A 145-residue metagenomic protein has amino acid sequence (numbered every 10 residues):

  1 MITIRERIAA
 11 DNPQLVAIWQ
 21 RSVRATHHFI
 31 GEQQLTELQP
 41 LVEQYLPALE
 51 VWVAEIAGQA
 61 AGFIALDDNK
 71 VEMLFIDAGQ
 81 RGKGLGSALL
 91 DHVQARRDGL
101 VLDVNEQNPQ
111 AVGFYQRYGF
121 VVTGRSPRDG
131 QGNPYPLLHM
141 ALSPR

Functional and structural regions predicted by a protein language model:
M1-A10, R145: Conserved N-terminal entry element of GNAT/NAT acetyltransferase domains
N12, V16-E43: Conserved GNAT-fold acetyl-CoA-binding loop/helix
V42-V53, K70: A short helix-loop-beta-strand connector motif used in the catalytic cores of GNAT acetyltransferases and, in some
E50-G62: Conserved beta-hairpin
I64-N69: A conserved beta-strand-loop-helix scaffold within acyl/acetyltransferase catalytic domains
K70-R81, N105: A short, internal acetyl-CoA/4′-phosphopantetheine-binding micro-motif in the GNAT/acyltransferase core
Q80-H92: Conserved acetyl-CoA pyrophosphate-binding loop and the N-cap/start of the following alpha-helix in GNAT-like
G99-V101, N105-V112, R117-Y118, G124-R145: C-terminal "cap" of GNAT-fold acetyltransferases
